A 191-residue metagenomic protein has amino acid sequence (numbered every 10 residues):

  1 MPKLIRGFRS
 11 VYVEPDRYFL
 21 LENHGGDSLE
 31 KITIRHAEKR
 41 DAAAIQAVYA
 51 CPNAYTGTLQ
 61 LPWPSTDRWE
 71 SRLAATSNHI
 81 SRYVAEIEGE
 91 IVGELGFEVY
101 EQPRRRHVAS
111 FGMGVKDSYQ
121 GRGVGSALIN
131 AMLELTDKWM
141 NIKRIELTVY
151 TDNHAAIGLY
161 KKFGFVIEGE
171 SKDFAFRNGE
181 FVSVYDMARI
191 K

Functional and structural regions predicted by a protein language model:
P15-R17, L21-G25, E180-K191: Terminal substrate-recognition subdomain of acyl/acetyltransferases
I32-A47: A short beta-loop-alpha structural element at the N-terminal edge of CoA-dependent acyl/N-acetyltransferase catalytic
K39-R40, P52, T58-S118, I129-N130 (+2 more regions): Acetyl-CoA-dependent GNAT
V84, G96, S110-G114, G123 (+3 more regions): Conserved beta-strand segments that form the floor/walls of ligand-binding pockets within enzyme and binding domains
R122, S126-A127, T151-G169: Conserved active-site alpha-helix within GNAT-family acetyltransferase domains
D137-T148: Conserved GNAT acetyl-CoA-binding A-motif
E146-V149, K161, V166-V182: Conserved catalytic-core motifs of GNAT/GCN5-like acyltransferases
